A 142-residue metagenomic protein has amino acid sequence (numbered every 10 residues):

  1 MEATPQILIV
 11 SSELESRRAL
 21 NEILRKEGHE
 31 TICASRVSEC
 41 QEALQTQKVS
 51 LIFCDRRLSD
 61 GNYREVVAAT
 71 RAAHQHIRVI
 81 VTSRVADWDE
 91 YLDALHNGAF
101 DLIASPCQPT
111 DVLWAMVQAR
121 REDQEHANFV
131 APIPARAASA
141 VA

Functional and structural regions predicted by a protein language model:
E13-I32: Two-component/phosphorelay signaling modules centered on CheY-like receiver
C33-E42, Y63: Helix N-cap/capping motif at the beta->alpha junctions
Q47-L58: Active-site beta3 strand of CheY-like receiver
R64-H76: Short amphipathic alpha-helix used as the core "switch/output" element in two-component signaling
I103, C107-V117: C-terminal output helix
R121-A142: CheY-like receiver
